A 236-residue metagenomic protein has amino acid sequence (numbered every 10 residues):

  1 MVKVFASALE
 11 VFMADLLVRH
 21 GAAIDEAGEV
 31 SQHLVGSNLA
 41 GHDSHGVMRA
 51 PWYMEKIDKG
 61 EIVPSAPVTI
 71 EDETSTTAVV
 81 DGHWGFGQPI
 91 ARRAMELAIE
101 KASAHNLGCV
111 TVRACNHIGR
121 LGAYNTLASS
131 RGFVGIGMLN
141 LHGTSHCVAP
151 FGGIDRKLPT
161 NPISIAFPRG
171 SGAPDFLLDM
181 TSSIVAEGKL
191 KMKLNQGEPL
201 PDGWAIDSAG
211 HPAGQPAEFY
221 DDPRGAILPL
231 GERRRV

Functional and structural regions predicted by a protein language model:
M1-H20: Generic N-terminal amphipathic, Lys/Arg-enriched alpha-helix
V18-G21, L39-D43: N-terminal and secondary-structure boundary signal
I24-V35: Short, well-structured alpha-helical segments
H45-I99: Active-site cofactor/substrate anionic-group-binding motifs, chiefly glycine- and Lys/Arg-rich phosphate-binding loops
P64, Q88, R92, E96 (+4 more regions): Metal- and O2-centered redox machinery and metal/ROS homeostasis
V79-G170: A generic, well-ordered mixed alpha/beta core segment in the N-terminal half of proteins
V148-Y220: Phosphate/diphosphate-binding glycine-rich loops and adjacent basic-rich segments that engage nucleotide
P223-V236: Internal helical hairpin/lid segments
